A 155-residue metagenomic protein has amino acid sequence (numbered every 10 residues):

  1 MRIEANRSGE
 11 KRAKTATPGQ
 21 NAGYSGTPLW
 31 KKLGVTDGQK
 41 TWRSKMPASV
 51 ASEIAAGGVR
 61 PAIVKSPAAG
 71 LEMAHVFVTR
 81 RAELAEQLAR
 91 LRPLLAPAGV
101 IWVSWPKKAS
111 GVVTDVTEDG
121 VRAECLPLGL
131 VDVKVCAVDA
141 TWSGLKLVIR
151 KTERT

Functional and structural regions predicted by a protein language model:
I3-A56: N-terminal, charge-rich interaction modules
K40, G99-W102: Short glycine-centered segments of the SAM/dcSAM-binding site in methyltransferase folds
R60-L71: Short acidic low-complexity segments
L71-V76, I101-P106: Short, glycine-/small-residue-enriched flexible loop/hinge segments at domain edges that mediate gating
H75-L84: Short, glycine-rich nucleotide/cofactor-binding loops
A85-P97: A short glycine-rich, Lys/Arg-flanked "PGG" loop and its adjoining helix->strand segment in the class I
S104-L145: C-terminal substrate-binding/active-site "lid" region of AdoMet-derived donor-dependent transferases
S143-T155: Core SAM-dependent methyltransferase catalytic element
